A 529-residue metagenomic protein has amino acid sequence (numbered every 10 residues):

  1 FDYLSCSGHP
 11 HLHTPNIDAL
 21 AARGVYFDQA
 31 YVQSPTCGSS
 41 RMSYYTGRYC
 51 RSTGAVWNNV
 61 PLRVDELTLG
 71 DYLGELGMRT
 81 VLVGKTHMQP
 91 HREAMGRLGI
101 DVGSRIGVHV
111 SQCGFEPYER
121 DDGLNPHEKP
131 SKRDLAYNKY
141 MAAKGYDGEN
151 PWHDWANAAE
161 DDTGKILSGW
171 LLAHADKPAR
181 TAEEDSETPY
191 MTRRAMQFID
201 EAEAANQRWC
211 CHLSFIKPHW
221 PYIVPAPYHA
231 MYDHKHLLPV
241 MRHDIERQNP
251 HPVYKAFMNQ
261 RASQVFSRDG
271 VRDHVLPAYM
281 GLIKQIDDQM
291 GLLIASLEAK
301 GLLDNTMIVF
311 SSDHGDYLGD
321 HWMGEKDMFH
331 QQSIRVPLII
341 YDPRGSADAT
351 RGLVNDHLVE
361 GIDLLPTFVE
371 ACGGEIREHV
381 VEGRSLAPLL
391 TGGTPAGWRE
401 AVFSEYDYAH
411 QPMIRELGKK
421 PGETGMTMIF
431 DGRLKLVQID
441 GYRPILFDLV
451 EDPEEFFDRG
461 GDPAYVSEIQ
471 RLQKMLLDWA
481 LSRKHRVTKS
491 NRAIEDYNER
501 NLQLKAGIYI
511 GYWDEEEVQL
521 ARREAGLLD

Functional and structural regions predicted by a protein language model:
F1-Q438, P444, P453-R471, G507-D529: Formylglycine-dependent sulfatase
V450: Residues forming the ATP-binding cleft of Hanks-type serine/threonine protein kinase domains
P463-L502: A contiguous, mid-protein "functional segment" used to position or interact with cofactors/ions or partner subunits
